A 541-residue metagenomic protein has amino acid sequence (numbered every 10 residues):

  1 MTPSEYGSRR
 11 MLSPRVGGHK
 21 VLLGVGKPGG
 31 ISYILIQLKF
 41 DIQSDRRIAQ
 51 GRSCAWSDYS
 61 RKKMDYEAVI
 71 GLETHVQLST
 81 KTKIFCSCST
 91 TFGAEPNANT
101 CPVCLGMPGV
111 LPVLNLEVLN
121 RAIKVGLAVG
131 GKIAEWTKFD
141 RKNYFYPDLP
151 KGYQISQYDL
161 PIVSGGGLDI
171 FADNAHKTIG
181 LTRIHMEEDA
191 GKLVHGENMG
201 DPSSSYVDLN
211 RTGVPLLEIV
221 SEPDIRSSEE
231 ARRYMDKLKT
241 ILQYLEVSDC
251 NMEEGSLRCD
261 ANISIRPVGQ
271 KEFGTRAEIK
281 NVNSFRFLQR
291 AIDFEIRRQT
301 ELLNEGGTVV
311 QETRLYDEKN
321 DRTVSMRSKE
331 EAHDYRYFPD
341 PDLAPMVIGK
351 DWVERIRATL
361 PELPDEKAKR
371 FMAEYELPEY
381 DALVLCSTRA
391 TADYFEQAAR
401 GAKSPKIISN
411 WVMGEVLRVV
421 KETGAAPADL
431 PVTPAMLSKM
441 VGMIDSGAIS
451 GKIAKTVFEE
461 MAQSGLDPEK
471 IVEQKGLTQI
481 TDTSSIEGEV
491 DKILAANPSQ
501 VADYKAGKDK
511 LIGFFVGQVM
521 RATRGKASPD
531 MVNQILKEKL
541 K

Functional and structural regions predicted by a protein language model:
R10, G30-L35, D41, R47: Generic short N-terminal amphipathic or hydrophobic helices
L12-S13, G17-L22, I31, F40 (+1 more regions): Short, low-complexity intrinsically disordered segments enriched in A/P/G/S/L with frequent Arg, especially at protein
R47, R52-K63: Short, Lys/Arg-enriched N-terminal segments with co-localized hydrophobic residues within the first ~10-30 amino acids
S60-E362, A373, E379, R400-S404 (+2 more regions): Basic, nucleic-acid-interacting segments
L209-V214, M252-C259, V268-K271, Q479-K541: C-terminal non-catalytic interaction appendages of large macromolecular assemblies
Y380-A398, P405-S464: Amphipathic alpha-helical "recognition" segments
P427-S438, G442, G451-R521: Strongly charged, low-complexity linkers/loops
